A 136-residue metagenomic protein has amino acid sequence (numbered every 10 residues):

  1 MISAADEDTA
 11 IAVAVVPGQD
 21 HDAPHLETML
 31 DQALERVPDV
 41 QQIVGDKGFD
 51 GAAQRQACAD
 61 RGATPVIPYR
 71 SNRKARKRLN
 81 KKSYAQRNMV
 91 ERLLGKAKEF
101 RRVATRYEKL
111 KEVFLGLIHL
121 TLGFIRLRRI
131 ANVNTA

Functional and structural regions predicted by a protein language model:
M1-S71, L117, T121-F124, R128 (+1 more regions): Polybasic low-complexity intrinsically disordered regions
R36-V37, N80-K82: Short hydrophobic "helix-edge" motifs at membrane interfaces and signal-peptide entry regions
I43, R73, R101-A104: A generic, residue-level signal for flexible/boundary positions that often mark functional hotspots
R55-Q56, D60-G62, K82-A136: Basic, amphipathic alpha-helical segments enriched in Lys/Arg and hydrophobic/aromatic residues
K74-L79: Short, charged, surface-exposed secondary-structure boundary motifs
